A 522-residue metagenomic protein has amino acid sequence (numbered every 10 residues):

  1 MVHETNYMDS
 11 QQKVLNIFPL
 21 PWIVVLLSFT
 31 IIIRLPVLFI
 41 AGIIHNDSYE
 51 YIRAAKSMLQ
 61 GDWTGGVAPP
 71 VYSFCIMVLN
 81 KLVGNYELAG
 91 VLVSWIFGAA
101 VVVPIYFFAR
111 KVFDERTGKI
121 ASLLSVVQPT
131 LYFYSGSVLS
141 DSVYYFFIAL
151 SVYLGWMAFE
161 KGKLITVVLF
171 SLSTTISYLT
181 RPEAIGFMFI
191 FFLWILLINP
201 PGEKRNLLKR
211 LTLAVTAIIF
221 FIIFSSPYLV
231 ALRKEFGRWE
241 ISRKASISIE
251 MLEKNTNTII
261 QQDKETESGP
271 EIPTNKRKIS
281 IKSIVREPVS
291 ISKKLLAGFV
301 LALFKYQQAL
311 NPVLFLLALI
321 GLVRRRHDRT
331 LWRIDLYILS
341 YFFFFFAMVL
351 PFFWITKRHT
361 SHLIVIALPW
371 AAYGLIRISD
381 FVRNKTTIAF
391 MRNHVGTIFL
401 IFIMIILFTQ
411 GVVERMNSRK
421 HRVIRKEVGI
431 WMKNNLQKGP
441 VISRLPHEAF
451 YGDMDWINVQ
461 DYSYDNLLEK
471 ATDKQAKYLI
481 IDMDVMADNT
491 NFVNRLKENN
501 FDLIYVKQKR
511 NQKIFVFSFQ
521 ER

Functional and structural regions predicted by a protein language model:
M8, K111-V112, S151-V167, S177 (+1 more regions): Membrane-interface transmembrane helices that cradle and orient dolichyl/undecaprenyl
V24-L27, L172, F189-L196, R210-I223 (+2 more regions): Signature aromatic-anchored transmembrane alpha helix within multi-pass, membrane-resident enzymes that catalyze glycan
L27-I33, A121-P129, F133, Y153 (+1 more regions): Short helix- or helix-capping micro-motifs that position conserved polar/aromatic residues at function-defining sites
S28, L92-F113, I120, F146 (+2 more regions): Transmembrane-helix motifs of polytopic, lipid-linked glycan transferases
I40-A54, W63-V78, G84-L88, F236-R243 (+1 more regions): Extracytoplasmic catalytic/substrate-binding loops of multi-pass membrane glycan-assembly enzymes
H45, T130, G136-Y144: Short acidic/glycine- and proline-prone juxtamembrane loop motifs at membrane-interface regions of multi-pass membrane
L196, K294-W332: Hydrophobic, aromatic-rich transmembrane alpha-helices and their immediate juxtamembrane boundary segments
F399-A449, D455, Q460, A471: Membrane-embedded, lumen/periplasm-facing catalytic core of multi-pass transferases that use lipid-linked donors
